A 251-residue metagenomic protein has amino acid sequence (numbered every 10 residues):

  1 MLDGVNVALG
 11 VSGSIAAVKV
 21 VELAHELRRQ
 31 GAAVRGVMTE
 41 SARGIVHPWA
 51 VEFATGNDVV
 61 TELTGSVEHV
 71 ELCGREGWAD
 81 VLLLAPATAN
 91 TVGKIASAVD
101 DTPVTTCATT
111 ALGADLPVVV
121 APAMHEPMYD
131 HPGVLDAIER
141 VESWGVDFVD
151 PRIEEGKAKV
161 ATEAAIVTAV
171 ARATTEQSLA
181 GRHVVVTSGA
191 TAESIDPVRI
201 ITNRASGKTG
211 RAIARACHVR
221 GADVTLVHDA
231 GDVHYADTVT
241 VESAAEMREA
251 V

Functional and structural regions predicted by a protein language model:
M1-V119, H125-H183, T187-V251: A cross-family phosphate/adenosyl-ligand binding-site feature
